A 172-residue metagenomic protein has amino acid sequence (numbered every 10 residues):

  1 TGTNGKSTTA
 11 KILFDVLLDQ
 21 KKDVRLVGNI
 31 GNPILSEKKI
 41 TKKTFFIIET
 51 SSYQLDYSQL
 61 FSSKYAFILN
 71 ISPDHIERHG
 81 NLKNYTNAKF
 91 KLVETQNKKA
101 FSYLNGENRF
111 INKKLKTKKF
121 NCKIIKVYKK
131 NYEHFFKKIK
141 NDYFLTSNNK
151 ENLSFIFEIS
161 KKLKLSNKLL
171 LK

Functional and structural regions predicted by a protein language model:
T1-G106, F110-F120: Phosphate-binding loop of NTP-binding sites
G80-T86, K113-K172: Adenine nucleotide phosphate-binding catalytic loops in nucleotide-utilizing enzymes
